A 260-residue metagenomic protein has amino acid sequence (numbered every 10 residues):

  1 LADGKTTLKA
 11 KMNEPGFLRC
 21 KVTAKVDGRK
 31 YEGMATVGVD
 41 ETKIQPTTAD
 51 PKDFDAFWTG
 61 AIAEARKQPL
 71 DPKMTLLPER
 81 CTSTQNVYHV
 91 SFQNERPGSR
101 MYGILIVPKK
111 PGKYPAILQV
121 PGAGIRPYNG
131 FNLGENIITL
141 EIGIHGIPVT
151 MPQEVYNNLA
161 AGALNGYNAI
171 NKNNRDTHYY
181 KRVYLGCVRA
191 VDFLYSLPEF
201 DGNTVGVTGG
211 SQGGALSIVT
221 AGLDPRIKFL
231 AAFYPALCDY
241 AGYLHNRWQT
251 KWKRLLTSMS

Functional and structural regions predicted by a protein language model:
L1-K43: Beta-strand-enriched, solvent-exposed domains that form extended recognition/catalytic surfaces
V39-K73: Low-complexity, Pro/Ser/Thr- and charge-rich linker/hinge segments at domain boundaries
D55, A65-G112: N-terminal cap/lid segment of alpha/beta-hydrolase-fold proteins
I106, P115, V120-P121, G143: The conserved beta1-alpha1 loop
G124-F193, D239-T250: Cap/lid segment of the alpha/beta-hydrolase catalytic domain
Y179, S211-G214: Active-site loop->helix "elbow" adjoining a glycine-rich segment at hydrolase catalytic centers
F200-G210: Alpha/beta-hydrolase fold nucleophile elbow
G214-S260: Hydrolase active-site cap/lid region
